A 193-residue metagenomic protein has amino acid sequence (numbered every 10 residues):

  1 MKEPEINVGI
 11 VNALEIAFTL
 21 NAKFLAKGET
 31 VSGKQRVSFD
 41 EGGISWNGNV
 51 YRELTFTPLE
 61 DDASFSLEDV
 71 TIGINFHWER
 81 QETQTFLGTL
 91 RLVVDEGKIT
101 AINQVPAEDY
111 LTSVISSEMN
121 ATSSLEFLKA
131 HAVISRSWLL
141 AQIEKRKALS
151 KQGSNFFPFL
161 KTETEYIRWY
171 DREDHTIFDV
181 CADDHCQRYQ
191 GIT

Functional and structural regions predicted by a protein language model:
M1-T193: Conserved, single-site charged/polar hotspot
